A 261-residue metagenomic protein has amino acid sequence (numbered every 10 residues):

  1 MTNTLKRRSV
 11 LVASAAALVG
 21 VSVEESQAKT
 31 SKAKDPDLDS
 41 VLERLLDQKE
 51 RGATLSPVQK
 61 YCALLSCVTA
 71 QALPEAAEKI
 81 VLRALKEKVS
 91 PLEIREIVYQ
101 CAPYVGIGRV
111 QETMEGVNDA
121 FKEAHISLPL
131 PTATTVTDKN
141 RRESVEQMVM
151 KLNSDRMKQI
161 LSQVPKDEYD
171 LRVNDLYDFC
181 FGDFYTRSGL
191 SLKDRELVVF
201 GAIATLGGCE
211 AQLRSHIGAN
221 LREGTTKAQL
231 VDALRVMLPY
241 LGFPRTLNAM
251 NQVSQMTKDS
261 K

Functional and structural regions predicted by a protein language model:
T4-L5, S9-S22, S26-Q59, Q71-K86 (+6 more regions): Acidic, glycine/proline-rich low-complexity segments that act as flexible tails and inter-domain linkers
Q59-V68, I94-V98, D194-A204, L213 (+1 more regions): Short, structured motif recognition centered on aromatic/hydrophobic residues
C67-P74, V89, V105-G106, A202-C209 (+1 more regions): Short alpha-helix boundary/capping elements
L85-E96, A219-D232, M237: Short, mixed-charge aromatic SLiMs
E96, A102-G108: Substrate/cofactor-recognition hotspot
P103, V236-P239: Helix-rich C-terminal or lid/interface subdomains of diverse kinases
S188, G201-G207, N220: Short, glycine/charged-rich beta-strand-loop motifs at protein surfaces that mediate ligand recognition and catalysis
